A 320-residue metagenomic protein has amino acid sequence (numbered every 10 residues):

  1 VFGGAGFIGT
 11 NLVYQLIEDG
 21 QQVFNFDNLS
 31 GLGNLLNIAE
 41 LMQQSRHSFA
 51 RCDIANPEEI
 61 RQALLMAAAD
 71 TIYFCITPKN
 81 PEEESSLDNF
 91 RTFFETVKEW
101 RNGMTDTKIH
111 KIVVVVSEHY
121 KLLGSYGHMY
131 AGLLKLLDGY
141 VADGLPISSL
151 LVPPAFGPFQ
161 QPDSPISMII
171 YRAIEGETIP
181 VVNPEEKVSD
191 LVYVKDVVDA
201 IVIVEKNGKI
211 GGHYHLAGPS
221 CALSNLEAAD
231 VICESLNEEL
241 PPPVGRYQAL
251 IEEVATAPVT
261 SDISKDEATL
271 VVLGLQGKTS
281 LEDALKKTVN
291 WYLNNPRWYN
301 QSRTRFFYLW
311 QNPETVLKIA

Functional and structural regions predicted by a protein language model:
V1-P153, N295, N312, A320: N-terminal Rossmann-like NAD(P)+-binding domain of SDR-like oxidoreductases, especially those catalyzing
I8, D27-L29, I38, I169 (+3 more regions): Generic structural signal for small/hydrophobic residues in well-ordered secondary structure, especially within
E18, I174-E177, V181-A320: C-terminal substrate-binding subdomain of Rossmann-fold SDR/epimerase-dehydratase oxidoreductases
N34, L133, P165, I169 (+1 more regions): Activation loop
L35, E83, L87, P162-D163 (+3 more regions): Conserved strand-to-helix beginnings and helix N-cap segments that scaffold or border functional pockets
A55, Y120-K121, A155-G157, V192 (+2 more regions): Conserved sequence/active-site signature of Rossmann-fold short-chain dehydrogenase/reductase
L87, L123-L134, Q160-S167, D190-L191 (+1 more regions): Short-chain dehydrogenase/reductase
L151-F156, I170: Conserved SDR Rossmann-fold cofactor-binding beta-strand/turn motif
